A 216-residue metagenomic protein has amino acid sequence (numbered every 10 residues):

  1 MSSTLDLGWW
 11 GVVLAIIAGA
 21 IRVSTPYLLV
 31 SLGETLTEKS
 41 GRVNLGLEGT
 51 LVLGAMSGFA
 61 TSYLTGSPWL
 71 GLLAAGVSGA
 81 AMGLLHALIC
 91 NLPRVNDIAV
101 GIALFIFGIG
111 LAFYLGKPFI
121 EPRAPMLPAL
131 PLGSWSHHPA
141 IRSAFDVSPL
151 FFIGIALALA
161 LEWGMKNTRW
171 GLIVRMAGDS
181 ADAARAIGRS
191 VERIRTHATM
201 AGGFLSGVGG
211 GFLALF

Functional and structural regions predicted by a protein language model:
M1-V30, V43, S57, T65-L70: Membrane-interfacial amphipathic/re-entrant helices at transmembrane-helix boundaries
I16-A20, G49, W69-V77, A99 (+2 more regions): Hydrophobic alpha-helical transmembrane segments
S31-L36, M56-T61, L84, L88 (+3 more regions): Alpha-helical transmembrane segments of multipass membrane proteins
L32, L36, G108-M126, L205-F216: Alpha-helical transmembrane segments in inner-membrane proteins
T35-G54, N91-L104, H197: Short, non-helical or kinked segments that cap or interrupt transmembrane helices
G66-L111: Alpha-helical transmembrane segments within multi-pass membrane transporters and channels
G108-N167, H197: Transmembrane helix-bundle core of multi-pass membrane transporters and related energy-transducing complexes
S143-F216: Helix-loop-helix "hairpin" substructures at the membrane interface of multi-pass membrane proteins
